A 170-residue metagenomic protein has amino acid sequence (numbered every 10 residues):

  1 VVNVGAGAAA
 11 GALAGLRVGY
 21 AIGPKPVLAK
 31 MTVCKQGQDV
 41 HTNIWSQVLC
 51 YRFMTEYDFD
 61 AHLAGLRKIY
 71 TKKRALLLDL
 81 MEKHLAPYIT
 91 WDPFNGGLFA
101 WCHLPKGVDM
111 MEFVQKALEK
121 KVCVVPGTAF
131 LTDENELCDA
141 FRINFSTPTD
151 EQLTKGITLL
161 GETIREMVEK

Functional and structural regions predicted by a protein language model:
V1-K170: PLP-dependent class I/II
